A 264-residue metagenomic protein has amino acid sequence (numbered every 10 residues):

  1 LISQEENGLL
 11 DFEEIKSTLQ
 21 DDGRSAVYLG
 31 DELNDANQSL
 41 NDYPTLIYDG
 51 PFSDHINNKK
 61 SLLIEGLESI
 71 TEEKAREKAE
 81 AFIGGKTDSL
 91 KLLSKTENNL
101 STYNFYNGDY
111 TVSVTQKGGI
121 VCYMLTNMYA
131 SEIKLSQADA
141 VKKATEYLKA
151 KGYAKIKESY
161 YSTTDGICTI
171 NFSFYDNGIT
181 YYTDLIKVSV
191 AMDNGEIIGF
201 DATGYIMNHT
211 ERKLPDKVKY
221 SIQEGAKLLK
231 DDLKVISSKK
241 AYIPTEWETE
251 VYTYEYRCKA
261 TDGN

Functional and structural regions predicted by a protein language model:
L1-N264: Long, terminal "pre-/pro-" and other extracytoplasmic accessory regions that lie outside the mature folded/catalytic
